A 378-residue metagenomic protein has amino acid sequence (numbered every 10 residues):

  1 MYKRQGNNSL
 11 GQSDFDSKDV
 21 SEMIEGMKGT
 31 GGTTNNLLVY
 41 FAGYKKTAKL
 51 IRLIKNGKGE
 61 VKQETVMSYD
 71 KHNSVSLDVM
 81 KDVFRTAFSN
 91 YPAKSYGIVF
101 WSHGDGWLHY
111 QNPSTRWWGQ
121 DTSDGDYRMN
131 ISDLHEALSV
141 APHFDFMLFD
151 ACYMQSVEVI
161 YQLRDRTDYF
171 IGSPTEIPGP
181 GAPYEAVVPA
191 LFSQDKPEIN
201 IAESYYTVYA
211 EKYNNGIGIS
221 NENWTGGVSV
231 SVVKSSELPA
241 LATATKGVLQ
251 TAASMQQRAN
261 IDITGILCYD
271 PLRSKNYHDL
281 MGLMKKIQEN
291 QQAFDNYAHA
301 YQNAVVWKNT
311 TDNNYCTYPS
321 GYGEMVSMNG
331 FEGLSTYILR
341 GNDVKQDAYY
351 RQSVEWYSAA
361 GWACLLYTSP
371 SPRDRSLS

Functional and structural regions predicted by a protein language model:
M1-Q5, Y367-D374: Conserved small/polar residues in nucleotide/adenosyl-binding loops
K3-P92: N-terminal extension/subdomain marker
R4-N8, Y40-Y44, F100-G104, F149-Y153 (+2 more regions): Active-site-proximal beta-strand/loop segments in catalytic clefts of secreted hydrolases
G31-L37, P92-G97, P142-F146, R166-Y169: Loop/turn elements at helix/coil->beta-strand transitions in domains of secreted/extracellular proteins
K45-R52, W107-T122: Short, surface-exposed glycine/acidic/tryptophan-bearing loops
V99-Y110, Q162: Active-site microenvironments of hydrolase-like enzyme catalytic domains
N112-S369: Terminal, contiguous helix-loop blocks that mediate binding/assembly
